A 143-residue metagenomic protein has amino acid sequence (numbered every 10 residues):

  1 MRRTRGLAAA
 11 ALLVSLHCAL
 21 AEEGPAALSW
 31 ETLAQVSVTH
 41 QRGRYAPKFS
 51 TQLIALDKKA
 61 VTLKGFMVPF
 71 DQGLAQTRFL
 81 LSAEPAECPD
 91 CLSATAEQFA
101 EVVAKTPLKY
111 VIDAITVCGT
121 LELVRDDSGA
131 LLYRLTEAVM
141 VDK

Functional and structural regions predicted by a protein language model:
M1-R5: Positively charged n-region of N-terminal signal peptides that target proteins for export
G6-H17: Bacterial N-terminal signal peptides
A21-K143: OB-fold and OB-like single-stranded nucleic-acid-recognition modules and their adjacent interaction interfaces
